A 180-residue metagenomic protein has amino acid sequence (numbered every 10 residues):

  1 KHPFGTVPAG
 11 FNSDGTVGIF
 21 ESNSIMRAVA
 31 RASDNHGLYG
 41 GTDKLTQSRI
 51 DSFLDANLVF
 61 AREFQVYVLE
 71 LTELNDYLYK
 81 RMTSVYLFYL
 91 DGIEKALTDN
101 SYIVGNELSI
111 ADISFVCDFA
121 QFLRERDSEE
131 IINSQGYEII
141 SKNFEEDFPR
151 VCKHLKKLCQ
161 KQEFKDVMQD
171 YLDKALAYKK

Functional and structural regions predicted by a protein language model:
K1-D91: GST-like domain detector, emphasizing the conserved glutathione-binding G-site in the N-terminal thioredoxin-like
A30, D118-F119, M168: Active-site-flanking alpha-helical
N35, K95-N106, E129-I131, K161-M168: Surface-exposed helix-capping loop/turn segments at secondary-structure junctions
G40-L45, V68, T72-K80, E129-K153: Short alpha-helical "patches" and their helix-cap loops
I50, I103-R150, L158: GST superfamily/GST-like fold recognition
M82-A96, D118, V151-H154: Alpha-helical packing segments of well-folded alpha/beta enzyme cores
H154-Q162: N-terminal DNA-binding recognition helix of tyrosine site-specific recombinases/integrases
E163-K180: C-terminal helix/juxtamembrane-tail motif
